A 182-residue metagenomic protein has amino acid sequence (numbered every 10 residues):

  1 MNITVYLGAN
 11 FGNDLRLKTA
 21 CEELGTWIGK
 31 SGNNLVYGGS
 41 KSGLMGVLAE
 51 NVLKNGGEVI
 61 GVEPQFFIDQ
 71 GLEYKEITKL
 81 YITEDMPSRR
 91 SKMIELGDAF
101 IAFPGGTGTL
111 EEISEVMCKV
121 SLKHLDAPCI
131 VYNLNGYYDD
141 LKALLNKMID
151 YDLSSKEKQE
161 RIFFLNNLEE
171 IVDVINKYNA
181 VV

Functional and structural regions predicted by a protein language model:
M1-L96, N135-E169, N176-V182: A cross-family phosphate/adenosyl-ligand binding-site feature
L53, K119-A127, L153-S154: Arginine/glycine-rich "motif VI" loop of SF2 helicases in the C-terminal RecA-like domain
E58-I60, L122-Y132: Gly/Pro- and small hydrophobic-enriched strand-loop and loop-to-helix capping segments that sit at the rims
S88-L122, I130, V181-V182: Active-site/ligand-binding-proximal alpha/beta "capping" segment
P104, P128-Y132, Q159-I162: Flexible, glycine/proline-enriched loop segments at strand-loop-helix junctions that form or flank small-ligand binding
